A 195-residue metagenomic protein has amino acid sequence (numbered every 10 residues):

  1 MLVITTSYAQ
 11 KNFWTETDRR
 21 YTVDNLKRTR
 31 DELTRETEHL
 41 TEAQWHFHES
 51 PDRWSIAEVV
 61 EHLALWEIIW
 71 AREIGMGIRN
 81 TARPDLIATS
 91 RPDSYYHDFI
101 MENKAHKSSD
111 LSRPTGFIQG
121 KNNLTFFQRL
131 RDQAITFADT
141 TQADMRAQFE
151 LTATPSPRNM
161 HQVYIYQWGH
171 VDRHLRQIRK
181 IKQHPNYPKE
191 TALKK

Functional and structural regions predicted by a protein language model:
M1-F13, K195: Bacterial Sec-dependent N-terminal signal peptides
Q10-T17, S109-R113: Acidic/histidine-rich, surface-exposed loop or edge segments in extracytoplasmic proteins
T15, D52, Q119-N123, M160: Residue-level recognition of alpha-helical structural elements
T17-H46, D172: N-terminal targeting signals for Sec/Tat export/insertion, comprising classic cleavable signal peptides
D18, T22, T29, I56 (+5 more regions): Stable alpha-helical elements in mature extracytoplasmic
N25, D93-A147: Acidic/histidine-rich alpha-helical segments that form the ligand environment of transition-metal centers
R28-E38, I68-R72, K104-H106, D132 (+2 more regions): Generic structural signal for well-ordered, non-membrane alpha-helices
F47-Y95, T136-K195: Short, contiguous alpha-helical
